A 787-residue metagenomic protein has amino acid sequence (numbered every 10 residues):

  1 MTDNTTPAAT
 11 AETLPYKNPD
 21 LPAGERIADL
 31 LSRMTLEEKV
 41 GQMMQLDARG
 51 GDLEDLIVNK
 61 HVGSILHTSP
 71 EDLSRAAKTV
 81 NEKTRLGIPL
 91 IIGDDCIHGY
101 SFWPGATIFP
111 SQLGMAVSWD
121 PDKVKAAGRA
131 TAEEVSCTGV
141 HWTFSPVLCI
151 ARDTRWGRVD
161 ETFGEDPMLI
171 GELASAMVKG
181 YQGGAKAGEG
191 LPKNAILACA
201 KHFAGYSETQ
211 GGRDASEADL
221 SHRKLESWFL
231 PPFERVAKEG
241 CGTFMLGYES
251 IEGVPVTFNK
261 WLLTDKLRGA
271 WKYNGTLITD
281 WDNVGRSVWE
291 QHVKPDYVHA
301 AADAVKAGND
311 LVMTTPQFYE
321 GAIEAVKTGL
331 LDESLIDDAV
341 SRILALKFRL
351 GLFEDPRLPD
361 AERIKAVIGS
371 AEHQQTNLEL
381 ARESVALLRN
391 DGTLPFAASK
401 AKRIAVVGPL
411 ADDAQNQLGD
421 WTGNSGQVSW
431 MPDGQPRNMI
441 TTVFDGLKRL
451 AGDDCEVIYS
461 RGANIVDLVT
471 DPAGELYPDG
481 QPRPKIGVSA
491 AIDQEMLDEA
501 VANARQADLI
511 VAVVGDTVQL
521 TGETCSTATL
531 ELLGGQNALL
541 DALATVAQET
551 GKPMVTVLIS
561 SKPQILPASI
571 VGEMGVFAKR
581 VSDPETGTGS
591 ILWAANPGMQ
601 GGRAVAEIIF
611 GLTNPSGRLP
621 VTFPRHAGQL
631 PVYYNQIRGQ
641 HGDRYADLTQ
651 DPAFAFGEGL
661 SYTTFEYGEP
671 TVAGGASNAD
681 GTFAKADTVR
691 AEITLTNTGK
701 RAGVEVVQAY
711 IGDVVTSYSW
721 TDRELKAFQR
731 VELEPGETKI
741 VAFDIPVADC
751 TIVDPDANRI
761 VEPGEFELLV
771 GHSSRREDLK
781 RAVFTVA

Functional and structural regions predicted by a protein language model:
M1-D754, E762-R776, T785-A787: Glycoside hydrolase catalytic-domain context in secreted enzymes
